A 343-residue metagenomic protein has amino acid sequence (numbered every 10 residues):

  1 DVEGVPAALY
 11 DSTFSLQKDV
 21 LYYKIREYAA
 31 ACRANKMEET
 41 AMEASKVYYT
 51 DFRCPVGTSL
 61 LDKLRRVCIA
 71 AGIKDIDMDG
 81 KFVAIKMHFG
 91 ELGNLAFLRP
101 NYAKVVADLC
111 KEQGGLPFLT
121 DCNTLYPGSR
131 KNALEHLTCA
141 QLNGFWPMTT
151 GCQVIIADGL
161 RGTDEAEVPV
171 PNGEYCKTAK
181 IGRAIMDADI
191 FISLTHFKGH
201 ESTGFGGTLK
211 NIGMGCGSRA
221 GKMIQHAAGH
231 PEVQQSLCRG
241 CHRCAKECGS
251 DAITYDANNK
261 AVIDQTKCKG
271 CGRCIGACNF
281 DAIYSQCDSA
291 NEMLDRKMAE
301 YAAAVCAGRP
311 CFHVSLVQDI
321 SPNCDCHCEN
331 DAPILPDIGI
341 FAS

Functional and structural regions predicted by a protein language model:
V2-Y10: Extreme N-terminal basic, low-complexity initiation segments that serve as generic localization/processing leaders
G4, D19, G206-T208: Exposed boundary/loop context
A7, K18, Y23, V56 (+1 more regions): Generic low-complexity segments that are intrinsically disordered, proline-rich and/or Lys/Arg-biased
Y10-T13, Q17-E38: Short, positively charged and aromatic/hydrophobic N-terminal segments
E43-Y102, Q113-D121, Y126-S343: Extended, low-polarity segments enriched in aliphatic/aromatic residues
C110: Hydrophobic pocket-lining residues that define ligand/cofactor binding sites across diverse proteins
